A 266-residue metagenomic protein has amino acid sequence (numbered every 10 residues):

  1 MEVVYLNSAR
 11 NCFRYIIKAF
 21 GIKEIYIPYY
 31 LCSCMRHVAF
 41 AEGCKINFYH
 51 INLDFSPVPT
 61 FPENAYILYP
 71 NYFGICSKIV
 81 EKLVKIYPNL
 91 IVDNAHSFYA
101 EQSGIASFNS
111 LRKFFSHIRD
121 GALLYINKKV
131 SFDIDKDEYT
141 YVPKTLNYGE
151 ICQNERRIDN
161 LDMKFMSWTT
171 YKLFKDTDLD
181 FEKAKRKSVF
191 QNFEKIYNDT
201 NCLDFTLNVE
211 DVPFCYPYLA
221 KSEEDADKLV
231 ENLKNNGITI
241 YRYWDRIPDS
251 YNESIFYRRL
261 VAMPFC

Functional and structural regions predicted by a protein language model:
E2-V3, N11-K85, N89: PLP-dependent aminotransferase-like
R10, T60-F61, S77, E81 (+4 more regions): Hydrophobic transmembrane helix bundles of membrane-integrated enzymes that assemble and modify cell-envelope
C12, I25, N71, D93 (+5 more regions): Generic structural signal for small/hydrophobic residues in well-ordered secondary structure, especially within
Y30-C34, G74-I75, D93-E101, K129 (+1 more regions): Short, polar loop motifs at secondary-structure junctions
L31, H50-I51, L68, I134-C266: PLP-dependent aminotransferase class I/II
R36-A41, V58-E63, I79-I86, F98-I105 (+4 more regions): Short loop/helix-cap segments at secondary-structure boundaries that form the rim of catalytic
F73, F108-D120, K128-Y141, C266: Active-site PLP-lysine loop of aminotransferase-like
N89-Y125: Conserved active-site segment immediately N-terminal to the catalytic lysine that forms the internal aldimine
